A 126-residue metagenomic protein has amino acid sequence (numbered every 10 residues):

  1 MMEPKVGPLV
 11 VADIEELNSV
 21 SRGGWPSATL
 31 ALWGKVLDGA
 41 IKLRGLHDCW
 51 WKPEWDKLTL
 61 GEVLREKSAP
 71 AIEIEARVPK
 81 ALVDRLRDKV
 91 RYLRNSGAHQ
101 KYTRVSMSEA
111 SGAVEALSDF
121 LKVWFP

Functional and structural regions predicted by a protein language model:
M1-S27, D119: Charged alpha-helical initiation segments
W25-T29, W51-W55, V105-E109: Short, surface-exposed helix-loop/turn micro-motifs enriched in polar/charged residues
L32-W33: Inward-facing hydrophobic residues that define packing positions of alpha-helical scaffold repeats
V36: Active-site nucleophile-adjacent alpha helix/oxyanion-hole segment immediately C-terminal to the catalytic cysteine
A40-R44: Hydrophobic recognition helices of helix-based DNA-binding modules
G45-L82: Short, charged amphipathic alpha-helical segments flanked by flexible coils
A76-P126: Charge-enriched, short contiguous segments at helix-coil
